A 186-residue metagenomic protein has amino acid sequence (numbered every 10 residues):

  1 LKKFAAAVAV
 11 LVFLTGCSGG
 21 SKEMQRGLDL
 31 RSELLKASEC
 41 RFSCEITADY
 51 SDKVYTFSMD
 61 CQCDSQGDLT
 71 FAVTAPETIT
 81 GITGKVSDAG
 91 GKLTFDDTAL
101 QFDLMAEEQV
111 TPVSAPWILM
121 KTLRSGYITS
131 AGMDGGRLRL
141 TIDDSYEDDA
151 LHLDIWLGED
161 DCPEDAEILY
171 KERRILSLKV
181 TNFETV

Functional and structural regions predicted by a protein language model:
L1-G16: Sec-dependent bacterial lipoprotein signal peptides
G16-C63, V186: N-terminal leader/targeting segments and the immediate start of mature chains
E33-L35, C44-A48, T94-Y146: Flexible, processing/modification-adjacent segments and terminal tails in exported/periplasmic/extracellular proteins
R41-C44, T56, G84-D88, P163-I168 (+1 more regions): Extended beta-sheet lipid-handling architectures
K53-M59, T78-V86, E147-L151, R174-S177: Amphipathic hydrophobic-ligand
M59-C63, G84-V86, I155-L157, V180-F183: Extended lipid/amphipathic-ligand handling interfaces
C63-I118, R174: An acidic-aromatic
T70, S130-V186: Gly/Pro-enriched, hydrophobic low-complexity segments that function as extracytoplasmic propeptides/linkers
